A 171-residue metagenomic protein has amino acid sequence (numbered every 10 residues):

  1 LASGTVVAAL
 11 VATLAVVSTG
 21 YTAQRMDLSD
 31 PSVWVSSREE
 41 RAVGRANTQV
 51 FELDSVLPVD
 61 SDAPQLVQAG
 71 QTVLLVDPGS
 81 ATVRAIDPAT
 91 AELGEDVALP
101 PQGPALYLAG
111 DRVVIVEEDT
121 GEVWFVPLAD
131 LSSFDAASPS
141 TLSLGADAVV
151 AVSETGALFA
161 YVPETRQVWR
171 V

Functional and structural regions predicted by a protein language model:
L1-T22: Hydrophobic alpha-helical transmembrane signal-anchor segments
V17-D30, E40-A42, S55-T72, E95-R112 (+1 more regions): Repeated scaffold domains used in trafficking and secretory/extracellular systems, primarily beta-propellers
S32-F51: N-terminal topogenic membrane-targeting module
V33-V35, T72-L75, R84, V113-I115 (+1 more regions): Conserved beta-propeller blade signature
E39, Q49, Q68-T72, P78-S80 (+4 more regions): Residue-level signature of beta-propeller blades and closely related beta-rich strand-turn architectures in secreted
A42, L53, V83, L93-G94 (+3 more regions): Short loop/beta submotifs within extracellular cysteine-rich repeat domains
N47-V50, D87-A91, P127-L131, V171: Short loop/turn segments that connect beta-strands within beta-propeller blades
V114-V116, T120-V171: Solenoidal tandem-repeat scaffolds enriched in leucines and small polar residues
